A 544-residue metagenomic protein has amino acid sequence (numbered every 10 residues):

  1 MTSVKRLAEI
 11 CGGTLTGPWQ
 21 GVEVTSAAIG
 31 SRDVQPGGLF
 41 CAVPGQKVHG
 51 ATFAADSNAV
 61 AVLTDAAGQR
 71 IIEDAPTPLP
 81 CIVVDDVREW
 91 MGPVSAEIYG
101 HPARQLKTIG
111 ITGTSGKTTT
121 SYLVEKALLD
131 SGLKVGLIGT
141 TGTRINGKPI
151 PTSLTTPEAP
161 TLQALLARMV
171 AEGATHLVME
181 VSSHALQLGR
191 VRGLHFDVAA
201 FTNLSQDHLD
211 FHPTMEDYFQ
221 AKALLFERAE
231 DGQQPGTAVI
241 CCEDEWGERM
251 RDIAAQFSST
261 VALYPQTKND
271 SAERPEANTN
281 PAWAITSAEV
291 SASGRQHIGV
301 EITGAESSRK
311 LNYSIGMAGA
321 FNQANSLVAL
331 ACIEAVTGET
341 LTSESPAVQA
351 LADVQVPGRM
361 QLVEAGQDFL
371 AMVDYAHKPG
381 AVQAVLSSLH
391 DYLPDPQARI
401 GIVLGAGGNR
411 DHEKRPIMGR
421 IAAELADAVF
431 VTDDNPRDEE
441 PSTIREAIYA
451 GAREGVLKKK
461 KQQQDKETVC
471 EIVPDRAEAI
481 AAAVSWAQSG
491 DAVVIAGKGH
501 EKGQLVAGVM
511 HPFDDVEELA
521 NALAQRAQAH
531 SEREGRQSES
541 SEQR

Functional and structural regions predicted by a protein language model:
M1-P93, E97, S314, A318-A320 (+7 more regions): N-terminal leader/targeting and accessory segments in enzymes
A8, W90-S259, L330, R536: Phosphate-binding loop of NTP-binding sites
G45-K47, S183-H184, Q206-D207, D244-E245 (+4 more regions): Short glycine-rich anion-binding loops that position phosphate/pyrophosphate groups of nucleotides and phosphorylated
G45-V48, V356, G380, S388-K460 (+4 more regions): Active-site beta-alpha connecting loops in nucleotide-dependent enzymes
V60, D197, D427: Receiver (REC) domain switch/active-site residues of two-component response regulators
G68-T77, V198-A371, V456-K466, C470: Acidic, Mg2+-coordinating active-site environments of NTP-dependent enzymes
C81-D86, E471-P474, A479: Short acidic-hydrophobic, aromatic-tinged amphipathic segments that line or gate anion-handling sites
L209, H511-R544: Short, flexible loop segments at boundaries between secondary-structure elements
